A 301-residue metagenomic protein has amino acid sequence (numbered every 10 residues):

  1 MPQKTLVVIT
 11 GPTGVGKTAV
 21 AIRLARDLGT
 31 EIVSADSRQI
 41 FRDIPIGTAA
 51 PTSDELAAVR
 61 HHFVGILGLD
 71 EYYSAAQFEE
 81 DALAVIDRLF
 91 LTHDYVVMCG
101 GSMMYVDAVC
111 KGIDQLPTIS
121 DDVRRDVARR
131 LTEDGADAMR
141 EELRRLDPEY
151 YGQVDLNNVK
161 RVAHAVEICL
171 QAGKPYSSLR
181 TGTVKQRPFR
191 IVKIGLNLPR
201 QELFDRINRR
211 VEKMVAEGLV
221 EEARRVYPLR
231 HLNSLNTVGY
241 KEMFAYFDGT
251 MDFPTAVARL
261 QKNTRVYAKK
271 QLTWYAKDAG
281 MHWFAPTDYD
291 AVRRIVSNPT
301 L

Functional and structural regions predicted by a protein language model:
M1-L301: Phosphate/pyrophosphate-binding catalytic cores of soluble transferases and nucleic-acid-acting enzymes
